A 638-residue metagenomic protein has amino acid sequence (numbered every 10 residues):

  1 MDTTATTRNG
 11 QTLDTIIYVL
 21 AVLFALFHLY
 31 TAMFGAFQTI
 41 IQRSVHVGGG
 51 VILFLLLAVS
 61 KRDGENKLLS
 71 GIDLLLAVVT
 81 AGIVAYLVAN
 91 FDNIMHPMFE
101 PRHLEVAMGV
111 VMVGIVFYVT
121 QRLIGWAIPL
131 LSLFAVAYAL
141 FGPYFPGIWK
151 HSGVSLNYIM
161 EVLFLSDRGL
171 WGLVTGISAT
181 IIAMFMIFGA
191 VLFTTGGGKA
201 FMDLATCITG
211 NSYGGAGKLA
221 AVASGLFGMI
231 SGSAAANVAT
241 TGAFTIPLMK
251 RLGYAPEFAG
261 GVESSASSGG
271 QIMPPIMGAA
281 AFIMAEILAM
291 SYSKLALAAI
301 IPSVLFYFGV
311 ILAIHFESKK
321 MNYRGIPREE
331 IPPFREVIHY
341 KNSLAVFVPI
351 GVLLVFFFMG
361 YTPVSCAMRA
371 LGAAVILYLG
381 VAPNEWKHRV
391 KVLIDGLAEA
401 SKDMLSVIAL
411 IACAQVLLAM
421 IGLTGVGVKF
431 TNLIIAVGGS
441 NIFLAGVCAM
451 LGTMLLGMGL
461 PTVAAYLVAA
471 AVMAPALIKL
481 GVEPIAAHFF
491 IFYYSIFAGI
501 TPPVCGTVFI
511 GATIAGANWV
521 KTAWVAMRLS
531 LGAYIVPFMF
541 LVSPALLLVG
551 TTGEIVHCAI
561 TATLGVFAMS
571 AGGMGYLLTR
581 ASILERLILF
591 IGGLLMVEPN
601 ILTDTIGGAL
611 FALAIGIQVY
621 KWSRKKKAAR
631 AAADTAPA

Functional and structural regions predicted by a protein language model:
M1-D14, L297-D403, G506-L594, W622-A638: Long, contiguous bundles of hydrophobic transmembrane helices that form the permeation core of multi-pass
M1-H96, V106-M112: Conserved, well-structured core domains of diverse proteins
S44, E105-M108, H151-V162, T175-T180 (+4 more regions): Loop-to-transmembrane alpha-helix initiation sites
H103-A107, R168-I181, C207-A221, L252-F258 (+5 more regions): Membrane-interfacial loop-to-helix junctions in multi-pass transporters
Y118, L123, L133-I148, L156-K199 (+7 more regions): Core transmembrane alpha-helical segments of multi-pass membrane transporters/permeases
G189-F193, S224-S233, S265-Q271, F357 (+4 more regions): Transmembrane alpha-helix interface/packing and boundary motifs in multi-pass membrane proteins, characterized by
M202-G270, I276, A280-I283, A289 (+2 more regions): Hydrophobic transmembrane alpha-helices that form the pore/transport pathway of multi-pass ion and small-solute
Y361-L460, R586-A632: Transmembrane helical segments that form the transport core of multi-pass membrane transport proteins
